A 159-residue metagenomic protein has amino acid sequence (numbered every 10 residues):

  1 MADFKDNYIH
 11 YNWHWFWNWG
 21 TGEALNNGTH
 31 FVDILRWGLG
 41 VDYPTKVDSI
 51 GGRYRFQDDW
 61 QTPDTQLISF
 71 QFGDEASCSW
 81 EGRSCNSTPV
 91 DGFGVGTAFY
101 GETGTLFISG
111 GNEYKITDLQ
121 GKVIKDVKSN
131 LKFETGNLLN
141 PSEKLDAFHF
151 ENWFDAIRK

Functional and structural regions predicted by a protein language model:
M1-K159: Contiguous beta-strand/loop segments that form the cofactor/metal-binding neighborhood of enzyme cores
